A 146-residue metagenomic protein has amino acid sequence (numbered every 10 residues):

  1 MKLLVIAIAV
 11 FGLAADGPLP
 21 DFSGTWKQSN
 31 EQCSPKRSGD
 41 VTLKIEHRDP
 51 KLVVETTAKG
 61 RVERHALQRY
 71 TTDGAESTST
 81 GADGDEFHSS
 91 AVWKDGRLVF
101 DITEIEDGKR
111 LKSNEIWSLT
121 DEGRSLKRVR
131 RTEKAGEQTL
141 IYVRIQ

Functional and structural regions predicted by a protein language model:
M1-K2, D21: Serine/threonine-rich low-complexity intrinsically disordered regions
L3-A14: Sec-dependent N-terminal signal peptides
D16-Q146: Hydrophobic small-molecule pocket/channel-lining residues, especially in calycin-type beta-barrels
